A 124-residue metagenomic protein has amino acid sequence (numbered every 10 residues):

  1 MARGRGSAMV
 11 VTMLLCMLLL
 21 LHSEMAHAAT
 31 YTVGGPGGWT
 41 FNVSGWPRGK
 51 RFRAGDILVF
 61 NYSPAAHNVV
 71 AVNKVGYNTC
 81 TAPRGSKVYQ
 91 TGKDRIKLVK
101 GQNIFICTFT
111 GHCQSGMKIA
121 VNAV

Functional and structural regions predicted by a protein language model:
A2-T12, M17-T40, S44, P64-H67 (+1 more regions): Extracellular/periplasmic metallocenter environments
H67-N73: Beta-strand acidic-aromatic groove motif in beta-rich domains, primarily in extracellular
